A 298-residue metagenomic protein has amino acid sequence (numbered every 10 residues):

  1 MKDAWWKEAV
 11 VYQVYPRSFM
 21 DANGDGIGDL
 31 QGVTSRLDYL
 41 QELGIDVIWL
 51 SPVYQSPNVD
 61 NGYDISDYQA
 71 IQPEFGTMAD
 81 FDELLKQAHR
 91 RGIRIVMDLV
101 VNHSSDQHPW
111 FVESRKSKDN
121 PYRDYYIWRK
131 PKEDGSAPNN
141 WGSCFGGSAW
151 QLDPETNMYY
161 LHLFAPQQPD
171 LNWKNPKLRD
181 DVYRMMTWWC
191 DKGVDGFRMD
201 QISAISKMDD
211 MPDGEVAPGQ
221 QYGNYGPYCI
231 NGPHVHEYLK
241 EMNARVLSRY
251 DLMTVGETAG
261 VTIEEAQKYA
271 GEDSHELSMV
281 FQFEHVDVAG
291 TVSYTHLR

Functional and structural regions predicted by a protein language model:
K2-T187, D191, A204-V261: Acidic/aromatic-lined carbohydrate-recognition and catalytic surfaces of CAZymes acting on diverse glycans
I48, F197-M199: Hydrophobic residues within beta-strands of alpha/beta enzymes
S105, S114, V255-A289: Substrate-binding cleft/loops of secretory-pathway carbohydrate-active enzymes
T295-R298: Conserved small/polar residues in nucleotide/adenosyl-binding loops
